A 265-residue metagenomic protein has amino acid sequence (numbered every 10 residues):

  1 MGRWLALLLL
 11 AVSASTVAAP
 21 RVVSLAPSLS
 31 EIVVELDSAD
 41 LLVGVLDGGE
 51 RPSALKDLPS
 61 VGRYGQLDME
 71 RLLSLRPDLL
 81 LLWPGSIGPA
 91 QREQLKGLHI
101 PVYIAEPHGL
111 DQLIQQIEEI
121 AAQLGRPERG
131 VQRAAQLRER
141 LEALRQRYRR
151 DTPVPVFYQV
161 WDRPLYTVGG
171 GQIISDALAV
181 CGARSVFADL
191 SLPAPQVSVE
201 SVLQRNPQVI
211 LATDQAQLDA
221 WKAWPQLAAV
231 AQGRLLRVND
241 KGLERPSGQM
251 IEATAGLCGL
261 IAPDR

Functional and structural regions predicted by a protein language model:
M1-L8: Sec-dependent signal peptide recognition, specifically the positively charged N-region followed immediately by
S13-S15: N-terminal signal peptide c-region/cleavage motif recognized by signal peptidases
A18-R21, D78-L79, P89-Y166, F187-D189 (+1 more regions): Extracytoplasmic substrate-binding proteins
P20-L75, L79-S86, V186: A short, structured surface patch at a secondary-structure boundary
A26, P84-G85, V160, L190 (+3 more regions): Short secondary-structure boundary segments
Q66-G85, I100, S198-Q215: Proline-aspartate-enriched helix->loop->beta-strand connector
S86-G97, V209-L227: A ligand-binding cleft/hinge motif common to bilobed small-molecule-binding domains
G171-A194, L236-R237: His/Asp/Glu-enriched short active-site or ligand-binding loop at hydrolase and phosphoryl-transfer sites
